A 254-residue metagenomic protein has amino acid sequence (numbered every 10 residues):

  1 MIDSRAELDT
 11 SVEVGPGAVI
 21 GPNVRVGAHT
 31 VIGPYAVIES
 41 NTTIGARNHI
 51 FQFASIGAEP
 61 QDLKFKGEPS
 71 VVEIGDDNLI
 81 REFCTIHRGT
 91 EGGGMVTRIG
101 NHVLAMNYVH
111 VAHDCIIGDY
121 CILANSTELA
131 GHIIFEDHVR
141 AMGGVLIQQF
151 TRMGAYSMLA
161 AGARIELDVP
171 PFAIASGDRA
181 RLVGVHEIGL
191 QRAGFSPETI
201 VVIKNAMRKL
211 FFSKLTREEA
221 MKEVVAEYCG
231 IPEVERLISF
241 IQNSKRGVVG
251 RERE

Functional and structural regions predicted by a protein language model:
M1-R181: Structural signal for interior beta-strand "rungs" in well-ordered beta-sheet cores of soluble enzyme domains
S4, T10, R47, F53 (+5 more regions): Terminal amphipathic alpha-helical/low-complexity segments used for targeting or macromolecular assembly
